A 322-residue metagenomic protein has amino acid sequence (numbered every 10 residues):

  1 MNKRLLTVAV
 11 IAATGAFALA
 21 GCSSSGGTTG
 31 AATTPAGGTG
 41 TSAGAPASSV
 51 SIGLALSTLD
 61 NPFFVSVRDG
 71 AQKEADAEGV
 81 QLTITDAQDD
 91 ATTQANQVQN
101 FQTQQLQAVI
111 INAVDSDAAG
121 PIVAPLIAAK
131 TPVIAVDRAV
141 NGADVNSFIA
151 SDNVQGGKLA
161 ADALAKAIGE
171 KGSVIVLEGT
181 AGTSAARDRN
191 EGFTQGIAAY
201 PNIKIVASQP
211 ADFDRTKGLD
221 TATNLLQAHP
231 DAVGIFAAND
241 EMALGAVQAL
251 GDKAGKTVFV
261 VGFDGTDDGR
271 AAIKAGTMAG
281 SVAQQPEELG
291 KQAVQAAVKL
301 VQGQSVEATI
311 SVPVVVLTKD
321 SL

Functional and structural regions predicted by a protein language model:
N2-V10, F17, C22-L322: A residue-level marker of the well-folded mature domains of exported/periplasmic proteins
